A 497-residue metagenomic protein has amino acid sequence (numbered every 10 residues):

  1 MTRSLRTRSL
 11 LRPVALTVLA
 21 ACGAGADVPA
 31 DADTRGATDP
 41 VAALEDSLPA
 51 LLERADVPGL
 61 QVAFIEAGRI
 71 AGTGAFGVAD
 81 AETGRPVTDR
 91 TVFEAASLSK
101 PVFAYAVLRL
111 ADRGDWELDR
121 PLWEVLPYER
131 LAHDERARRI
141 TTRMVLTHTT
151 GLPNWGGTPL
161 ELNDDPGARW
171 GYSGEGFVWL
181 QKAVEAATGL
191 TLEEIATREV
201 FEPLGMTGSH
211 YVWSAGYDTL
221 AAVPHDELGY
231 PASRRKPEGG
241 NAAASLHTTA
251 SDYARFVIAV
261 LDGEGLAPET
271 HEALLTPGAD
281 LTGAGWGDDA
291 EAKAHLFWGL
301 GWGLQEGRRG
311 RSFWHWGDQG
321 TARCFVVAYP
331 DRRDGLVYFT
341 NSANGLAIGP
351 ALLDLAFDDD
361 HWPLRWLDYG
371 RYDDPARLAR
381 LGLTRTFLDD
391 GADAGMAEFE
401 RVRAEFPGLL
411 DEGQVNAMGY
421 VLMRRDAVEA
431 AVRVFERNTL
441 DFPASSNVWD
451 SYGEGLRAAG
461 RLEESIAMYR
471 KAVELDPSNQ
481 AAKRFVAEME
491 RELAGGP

Functional and structural regions predicted by a protein language model:
G25, P29-G74, E185-R198, E202 (+2 more regions): Catalytic loop of the DD-peptidase/beta-lactamase superfamily, centered on the K-T-G motif and neighboring
A50-Q61, E82-M144, L162-G176, N241-A244 (+1 more regions): Short active-site loop at a secondary-structure junction that contains or immediately precedes the catalytic residue(s)
G59, E94-L98, L110-P153, A186-G229 (+1 more regions): Active-site helix/loop module of the DD-peptidase/beta-lactamase fold, centered on the serine-lysine SxxK catalytic
P101, E412, S446-N447, Q480-A481: Helix-start (N-cap) detector for alpha-helical repeat units in TPR-like alpha-solenoids, especially tetratricopeptide
